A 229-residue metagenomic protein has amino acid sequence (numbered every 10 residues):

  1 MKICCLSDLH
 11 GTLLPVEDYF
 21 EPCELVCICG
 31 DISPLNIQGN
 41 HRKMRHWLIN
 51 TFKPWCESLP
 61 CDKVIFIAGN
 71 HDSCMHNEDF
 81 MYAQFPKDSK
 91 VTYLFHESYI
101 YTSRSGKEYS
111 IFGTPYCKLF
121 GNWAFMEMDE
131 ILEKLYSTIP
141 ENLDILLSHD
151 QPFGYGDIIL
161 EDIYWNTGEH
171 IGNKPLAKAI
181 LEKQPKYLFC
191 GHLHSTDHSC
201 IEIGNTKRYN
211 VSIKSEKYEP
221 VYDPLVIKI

Functional and structural regions predicted by a protein language model:
C5-S7, V26-D31, K63-N70, L94-H96 (+4 more regions): Active-site neighborhood of phospho(di)ester-bond hydrolases with catalytic His/Asp-centered motifs
L6, G11-S103: Core catalytic region of metal-dependent phosphoesterases/phosphodiesterases, especially metallo-beta-lactamase-like
Y19-E21, W55-C61, Q84-D88, I139-P140 (+3 more regions): Short, conserved loop/helix-junction motifs that constitute active-site signature segments in enzyme catalytic cores
S33, I37-I49, N142-Q184: Active-site-proximal segments of metal-dependent phosphoesterases and phosphodiesterases across multiple
E78-L94, N166, H170-I171, I201-E216: Short, electropositive alpha-helical surface patch
S98-S105, P175-K183, Y187, H194-I229: Binuclear metal-dependent phosphoesterase catalytic core
K107-I145, W165-K174: Binuclear metal-dependent hydrolase catalytic cores centered on His/Asp/Glu-rich metal-binding motifs
G121-M126, D150, Y155-D162, C200 (+1 more regions): A short secondary-structure junction signal
